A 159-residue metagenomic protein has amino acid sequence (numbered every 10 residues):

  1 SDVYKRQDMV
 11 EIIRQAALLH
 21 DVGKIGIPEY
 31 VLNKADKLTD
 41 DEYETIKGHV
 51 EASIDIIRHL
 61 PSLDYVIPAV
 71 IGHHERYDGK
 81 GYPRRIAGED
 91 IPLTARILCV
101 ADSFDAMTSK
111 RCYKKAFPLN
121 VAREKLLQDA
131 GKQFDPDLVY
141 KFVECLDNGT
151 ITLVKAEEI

Functional and structural regions predicted by a protein language model:
S1-I159: Histidine- and acidic-residue-rich, metal-dependent catalytic cores
